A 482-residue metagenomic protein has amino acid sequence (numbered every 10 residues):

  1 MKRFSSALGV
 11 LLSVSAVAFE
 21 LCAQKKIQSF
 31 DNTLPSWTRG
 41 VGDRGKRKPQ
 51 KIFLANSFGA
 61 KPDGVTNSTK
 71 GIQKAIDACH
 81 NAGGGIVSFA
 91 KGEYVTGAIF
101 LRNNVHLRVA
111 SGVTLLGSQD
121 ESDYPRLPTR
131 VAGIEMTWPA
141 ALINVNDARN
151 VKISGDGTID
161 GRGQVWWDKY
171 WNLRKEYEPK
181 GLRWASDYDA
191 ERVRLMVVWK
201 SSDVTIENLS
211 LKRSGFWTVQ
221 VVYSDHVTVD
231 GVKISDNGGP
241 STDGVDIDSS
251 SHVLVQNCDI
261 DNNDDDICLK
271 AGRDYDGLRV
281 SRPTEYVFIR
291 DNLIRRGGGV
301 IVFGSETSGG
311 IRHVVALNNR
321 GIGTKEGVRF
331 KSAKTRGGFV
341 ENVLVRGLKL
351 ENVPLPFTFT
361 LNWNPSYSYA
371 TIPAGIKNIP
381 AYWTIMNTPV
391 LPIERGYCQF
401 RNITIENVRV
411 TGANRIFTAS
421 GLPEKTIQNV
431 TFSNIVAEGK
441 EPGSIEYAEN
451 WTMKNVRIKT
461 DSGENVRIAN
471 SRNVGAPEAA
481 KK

Functional and structural regions predicted by a protein language model:
K2-S6, L11-L12, A16, E20-K200 (+10 more regions): Extracellular "leader-to-stem" segments immediately downstream of a signal peptide or signal-anchor in secreted/lumenal
V14, K46, H80, A98 (+18 more regions): Sterically constrained small-residue positions within well-ordered secondary structures of folded domains
T66-T69, P283, Q399: Electropositive phosphate-/nucleotide-binding environments in soluble metabolic enzymes
G92, Y124, Y170, D236 (+10 more regions): Flexible domain-boundary/linker segments
E93, R273, T307: Residue-level signal for short, function-critical loop segments
A98-L101, T114-S118, A141-N146, R194-K200 (+13 more regions): Glycine-rich beta-solenoid repeat tracts in large extracellular/virion proteins
S111-G112, R149-T158, S202-K212, D225-D236 (+10 more regions): Right-handed parallel beta-helix
T335-I416, A437: C-terminal structural cap/anchor segments
